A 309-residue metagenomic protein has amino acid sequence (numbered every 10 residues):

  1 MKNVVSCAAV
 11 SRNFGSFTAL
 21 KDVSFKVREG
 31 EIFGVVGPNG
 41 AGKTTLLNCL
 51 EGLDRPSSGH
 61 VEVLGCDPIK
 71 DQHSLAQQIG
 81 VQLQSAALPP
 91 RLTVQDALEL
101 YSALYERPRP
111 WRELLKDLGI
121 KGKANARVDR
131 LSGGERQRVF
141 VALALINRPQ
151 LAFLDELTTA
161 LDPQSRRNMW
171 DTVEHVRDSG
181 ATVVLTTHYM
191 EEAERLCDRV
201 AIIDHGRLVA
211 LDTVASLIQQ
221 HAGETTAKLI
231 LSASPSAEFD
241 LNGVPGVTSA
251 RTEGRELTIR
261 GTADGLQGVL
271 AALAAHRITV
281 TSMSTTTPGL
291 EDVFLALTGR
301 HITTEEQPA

Functional and structural regions predicted by a protein language model:
M1-S11, R300-A309: ABC-family P-loop ATPase nucleotide-binding domain
K2-C7, R12-H205, V209-A210: ABC transporter nucleotide-binding domains
Q72, L98, L115, I218 (+2 more regions): A generic alpha-helix structural signal
G80, S102, E106, G119 (+4 more regions): A generic structural signal for secondary-structure junctions that act as hinges or helix/strand caps at the edges
L98, W111, V214, E238 (+1 more regions): Generic structural marker for isolated residues within well-ordered, non-membrane alpha-helices of soluble domains
R107, W111-L114, I202, G223 (+3 more regions): Charged, solvent-exposed alpha-helical segments that act as regulatory interaction surfaces
W170-R260: ABC transporter nucleotide-binding domain
G223-H301, A309: Short, charged/small-residue-rich alpha-helical element at the C-terminal edge of ABC transporter nucleotide-binding
